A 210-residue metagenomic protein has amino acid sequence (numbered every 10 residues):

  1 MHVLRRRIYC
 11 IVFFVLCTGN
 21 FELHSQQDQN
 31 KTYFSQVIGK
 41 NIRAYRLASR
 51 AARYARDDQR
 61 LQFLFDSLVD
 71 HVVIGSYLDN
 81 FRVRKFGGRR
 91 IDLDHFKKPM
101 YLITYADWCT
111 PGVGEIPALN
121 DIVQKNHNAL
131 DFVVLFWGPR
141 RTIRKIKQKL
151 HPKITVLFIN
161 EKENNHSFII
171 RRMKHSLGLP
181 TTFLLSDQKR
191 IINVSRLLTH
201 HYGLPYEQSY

Functional and structural regions predicted by a protein language model:
M1-N30: Bacterial Sec-dependent N-terminal signal peptides
S25-A44: Short N-terminal segments immediately surrounding and downstream of signal-peptide cleavage
R53-I91: N-terminal "domain-start" segment that seeds a small globular fold
L78-D79, P99-M100, L179-T181: Short loop/turn microsegments at loop-to-beta-strand junctions
R90-N120: Short active-site neighborhood of thiol/selenol oxidoreductases, capturing the structured segment around
G114-P152, E163-I170: Structural microenvironment flanking redox-active thiols in thiol-disulfide oxidoreductases
L150-F183, D187: Short, internal strand/loop/helix patches that form the active-site neighborhood or redox-interaction surface
G178-Y210: Thiol-/selenol-based redox modules, centered on thioredoxin-like and closely related oxidoreductase domains
